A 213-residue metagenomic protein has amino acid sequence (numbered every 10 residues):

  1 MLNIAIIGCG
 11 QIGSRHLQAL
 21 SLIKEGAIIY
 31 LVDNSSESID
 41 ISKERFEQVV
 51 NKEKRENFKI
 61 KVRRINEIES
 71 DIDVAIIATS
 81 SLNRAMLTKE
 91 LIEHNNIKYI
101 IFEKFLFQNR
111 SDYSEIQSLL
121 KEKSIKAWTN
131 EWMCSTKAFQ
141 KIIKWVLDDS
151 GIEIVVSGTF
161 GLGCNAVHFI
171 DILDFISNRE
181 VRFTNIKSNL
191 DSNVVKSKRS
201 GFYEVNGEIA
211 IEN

Functional and structural regions predicted by a protein language model:
M1-K54: N-terminal Rossmann-like dinucleotide-binding module
S14, Q18-L22, E44, K89 (+4 more regions): Short, well-ordered alpha-helices that flank and scaffold nucleotide-derived cofactor binding pockets
H16, E53-L119: Beta-loop-alpha module in the N-terminal Rossmann-like domain of NAD(P)-dependent dehydrogenases, especially those
G26-A27, N95-Y99, K123-I125: A short helix->loop->beta-strand "cap" motif at the edges of active sites that frequently abuts
I41-K52, E115-S118, I170-I176: Short, aromatic/basic amphipathic alpha-helical patches
I65-N66, V74-I77, L106-I170: A contiguous active-site-proximal alpha/beta segment in oxidoreductase catalytic domains
I154-N213: Rossmann-like dinucleotide-binding domain that binds NAD(P)(H)
